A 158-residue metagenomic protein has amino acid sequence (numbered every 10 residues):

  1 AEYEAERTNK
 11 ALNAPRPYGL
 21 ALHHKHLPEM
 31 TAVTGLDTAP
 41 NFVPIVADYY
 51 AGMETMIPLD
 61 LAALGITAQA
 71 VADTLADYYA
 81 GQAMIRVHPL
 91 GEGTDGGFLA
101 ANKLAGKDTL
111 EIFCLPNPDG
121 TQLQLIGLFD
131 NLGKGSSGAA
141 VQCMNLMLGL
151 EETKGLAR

Functional and structural regions predicted by a protein language model:
A1-L125: C-terminal substrate-binding/catalytic lobe of Rossmann-fold NAD(P)-dependent oxidoreductases
T109-R158: NAD(P)-dependent Rossmann-like dehydrogenase/reductase catalytic/cofactor-binding core
